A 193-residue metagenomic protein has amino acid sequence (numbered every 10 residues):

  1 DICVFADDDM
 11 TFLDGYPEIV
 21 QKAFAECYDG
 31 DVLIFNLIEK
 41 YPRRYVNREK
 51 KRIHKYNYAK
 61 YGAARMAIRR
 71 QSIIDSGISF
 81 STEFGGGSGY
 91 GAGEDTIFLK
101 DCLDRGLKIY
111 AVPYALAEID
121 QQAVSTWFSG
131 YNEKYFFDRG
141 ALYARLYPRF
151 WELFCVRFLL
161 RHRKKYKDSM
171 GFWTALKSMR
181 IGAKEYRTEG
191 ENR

Functional and structural regions predicted by a protein language model:
D1-T11: Short beta-strand-to-loop acidic/aromatic patch adjacent to the donor-nucleotide binding site
T11-N47: Conserved donor NDP-sugar-binding/catalytic core segment of glycosyltransferases
R52-Q71, G89-G91: A recurrent flexible, glycine/aromatic-enriched loop bordering the glycosyltransferase active site that acts as
Q71-S76, L116: Short, well-ordered alpha-helical scaffold segment located in the soluble/lumenal catalytic or ligand-binding core
E83-I97: Acidic donor-binding loop at a coil-to-helix junction in glycosyltransferase catalytic cores that engages
G86-Y90, K108-G130, R139-L142: Active-site donor/metal-binding and catalytic loop motifs of nucleotide-sugar-dependent glycosylation enzymes
T96-E118, P148: Catalytic donor-sugar/metal-binding loop of nucleotide-sugar-dependent glycosyltransferases
G130-G140, A144-R193: Non-catalytic, C-terminal membrane-associated alpha-helical segments of glycosyltransferases
